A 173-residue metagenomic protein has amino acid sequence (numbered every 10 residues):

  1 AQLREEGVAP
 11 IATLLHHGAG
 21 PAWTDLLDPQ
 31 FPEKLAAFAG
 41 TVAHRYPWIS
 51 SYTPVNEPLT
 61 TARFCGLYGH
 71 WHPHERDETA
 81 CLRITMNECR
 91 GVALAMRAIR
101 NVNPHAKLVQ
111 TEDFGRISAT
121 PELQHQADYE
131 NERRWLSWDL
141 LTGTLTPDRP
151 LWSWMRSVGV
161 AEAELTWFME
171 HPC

Functional and structural regions predicted by a protein language model:
R4-C173: Active-site region of glycoside hydrolase catalytic domains
